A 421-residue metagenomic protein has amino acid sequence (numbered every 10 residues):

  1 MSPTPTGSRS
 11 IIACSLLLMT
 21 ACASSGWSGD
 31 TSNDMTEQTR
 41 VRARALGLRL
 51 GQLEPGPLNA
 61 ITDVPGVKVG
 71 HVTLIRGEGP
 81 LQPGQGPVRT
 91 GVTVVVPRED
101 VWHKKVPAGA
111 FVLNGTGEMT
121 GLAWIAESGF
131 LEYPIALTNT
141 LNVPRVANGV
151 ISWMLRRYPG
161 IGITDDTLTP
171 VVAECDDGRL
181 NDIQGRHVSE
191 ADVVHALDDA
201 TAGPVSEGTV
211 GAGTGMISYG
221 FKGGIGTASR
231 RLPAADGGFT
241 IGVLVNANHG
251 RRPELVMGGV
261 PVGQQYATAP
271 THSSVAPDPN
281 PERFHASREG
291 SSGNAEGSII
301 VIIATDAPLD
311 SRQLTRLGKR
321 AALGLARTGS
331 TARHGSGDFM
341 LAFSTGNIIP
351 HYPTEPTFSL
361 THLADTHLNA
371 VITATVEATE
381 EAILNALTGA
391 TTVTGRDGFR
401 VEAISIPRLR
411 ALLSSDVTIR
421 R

Functional and structural regions predicted by a protein language model:
M1-P3, A23-S24: Short intrinsically disordered, low-complexity coil segments enriched in acidic
S2-C14: Bacterial N-terminal signal peptides that target proteins for export
G7, G26-G29: Residue-identity detector for glycine
A13-A21: Bacterial N-terminal signal peptides
C22-A23, S415: Polar helix-capping/helix-linker motif
G29-R421: Alpha/propeptide regions of enzymes that mature by internal proteolysis
